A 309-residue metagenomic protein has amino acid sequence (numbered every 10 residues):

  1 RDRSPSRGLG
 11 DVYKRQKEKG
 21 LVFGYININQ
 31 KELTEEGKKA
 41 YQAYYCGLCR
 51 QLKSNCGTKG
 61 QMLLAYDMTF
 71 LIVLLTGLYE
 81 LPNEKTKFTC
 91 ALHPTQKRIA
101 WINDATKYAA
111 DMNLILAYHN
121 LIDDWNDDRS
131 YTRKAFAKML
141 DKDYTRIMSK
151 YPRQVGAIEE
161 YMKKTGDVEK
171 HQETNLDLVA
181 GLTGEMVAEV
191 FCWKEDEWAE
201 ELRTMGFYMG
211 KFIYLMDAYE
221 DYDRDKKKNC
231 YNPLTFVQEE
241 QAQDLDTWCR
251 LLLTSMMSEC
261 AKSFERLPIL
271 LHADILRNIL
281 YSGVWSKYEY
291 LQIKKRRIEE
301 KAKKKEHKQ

Functional and structural regions predicted by a protein language model:
R1-Y13: Single conserved hydrophobic/aromatic residue that forms the stacking wall/gate of nucleotide- or nucleobase-binding
K14-T204, K211, L215-D246, R250-L252 (+4 more regions): Acidic catalytic motifs of isoprenoid enzymes
M256, C260: An active-site-proximal "capping" alpha-helix that borders the catalytic cofactor pocket
I279-L280: Short, highly charged C-terminal tails/helix-capping segments
A302, K308-Q309: Conserved, well-structured core segments
